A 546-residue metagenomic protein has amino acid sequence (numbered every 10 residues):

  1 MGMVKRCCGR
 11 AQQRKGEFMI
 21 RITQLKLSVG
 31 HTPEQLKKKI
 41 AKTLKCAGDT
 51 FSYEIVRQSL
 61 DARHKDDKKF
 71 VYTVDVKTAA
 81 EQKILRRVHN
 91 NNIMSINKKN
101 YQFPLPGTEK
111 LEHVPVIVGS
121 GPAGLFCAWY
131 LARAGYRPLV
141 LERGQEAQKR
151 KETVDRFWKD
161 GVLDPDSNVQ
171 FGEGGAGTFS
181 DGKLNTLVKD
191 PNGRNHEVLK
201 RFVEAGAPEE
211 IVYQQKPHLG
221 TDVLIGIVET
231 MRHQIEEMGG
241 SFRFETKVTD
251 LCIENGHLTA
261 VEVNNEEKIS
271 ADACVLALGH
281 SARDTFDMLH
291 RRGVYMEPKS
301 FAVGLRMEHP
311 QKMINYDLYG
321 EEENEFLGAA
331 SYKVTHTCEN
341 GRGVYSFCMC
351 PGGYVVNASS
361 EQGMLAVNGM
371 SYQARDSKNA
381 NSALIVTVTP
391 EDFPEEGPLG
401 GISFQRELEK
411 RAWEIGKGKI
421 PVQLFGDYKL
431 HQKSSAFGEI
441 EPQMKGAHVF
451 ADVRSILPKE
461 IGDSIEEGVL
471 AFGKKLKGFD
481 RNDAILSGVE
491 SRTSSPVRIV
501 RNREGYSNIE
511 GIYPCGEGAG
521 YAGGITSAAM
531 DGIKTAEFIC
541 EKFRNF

Functional and structural regions predicted by a protein language model:
V4, F18-F70, V74-F546: Residues forming the flavin
C7-C8: Cysteine-centered motifs
Q12-Q13: Low-complexity, intrinsically disordered or signal/transmembrane-proximal segments
